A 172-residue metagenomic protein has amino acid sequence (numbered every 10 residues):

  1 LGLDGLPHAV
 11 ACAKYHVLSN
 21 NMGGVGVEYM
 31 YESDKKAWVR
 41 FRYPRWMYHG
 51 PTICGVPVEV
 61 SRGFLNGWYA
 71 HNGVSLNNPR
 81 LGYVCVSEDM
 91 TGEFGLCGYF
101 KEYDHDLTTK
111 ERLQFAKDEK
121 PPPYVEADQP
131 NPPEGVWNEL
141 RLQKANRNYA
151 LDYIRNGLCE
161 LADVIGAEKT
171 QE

Functional and structural regions predicted by a protein language model:
L1-W38, R45-F64, V74-N78, G82-G95 (+1 more regions): N-terminal accessory segment detector
